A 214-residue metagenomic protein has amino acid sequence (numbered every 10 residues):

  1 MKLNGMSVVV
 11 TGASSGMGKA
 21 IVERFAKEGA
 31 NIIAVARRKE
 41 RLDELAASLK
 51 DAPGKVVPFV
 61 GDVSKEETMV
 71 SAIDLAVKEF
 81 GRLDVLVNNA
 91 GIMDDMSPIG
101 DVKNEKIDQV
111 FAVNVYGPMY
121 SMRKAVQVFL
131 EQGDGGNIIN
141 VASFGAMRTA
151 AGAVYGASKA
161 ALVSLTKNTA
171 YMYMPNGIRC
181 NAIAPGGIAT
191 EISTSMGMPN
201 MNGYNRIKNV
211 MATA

Functional and structural regions predicted by a protein language model:
S14-S15: Conserved glycine-rich cofactor-binding loop
E28-L45: Conserved glycine-rich Rossmann-like NAD(P)H-binding loop of the short-chain dehydrogenase/reductase
V60-A72, N104: The beta1-alpha1 cofactor-binding region of Rossmann-like NAD(H)/NADP(H)-dependent oxidoreductases
V70, M93-D108, E131, A151-V154 (+1 more regions): Conserved mid-core segment of classical short-chain dehydrogenase/reductases
G100-M119, I139, L162: Catalytic Tyr-X3-Lys loop
M122, S158, T166: Active-site helix of classical SDR
Q127, Y171-M172: Alpha-helical segment proximal to the catalytic Tyr-Lys
S143: Residue(s) in the substrate-gating loop at a strand-loop-helix junction that position the organic substrate next
